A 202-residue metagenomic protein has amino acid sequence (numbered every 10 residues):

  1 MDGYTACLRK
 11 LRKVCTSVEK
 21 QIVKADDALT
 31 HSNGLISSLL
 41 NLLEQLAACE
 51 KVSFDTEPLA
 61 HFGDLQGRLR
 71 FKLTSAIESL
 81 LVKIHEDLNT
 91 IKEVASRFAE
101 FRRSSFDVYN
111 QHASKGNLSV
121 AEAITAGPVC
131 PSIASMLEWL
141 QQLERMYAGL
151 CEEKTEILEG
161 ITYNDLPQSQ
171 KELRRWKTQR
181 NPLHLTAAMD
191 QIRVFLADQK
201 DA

Functional and structural regions predicted by a protein language model:
M1-T74, Q168-A202: Short, low-to-moderate order helix/coil transition modules at the start of elongated helical scaffolds
D2-R12, S37-Q142: Extended, amphipathic alpha-helical coiled-coil scaffold segments used for oligomerization/tethering in eukaryotic
V18-Q21, A25-A28, S32, I84-D87 (+4 more regions): Amphipathic alpha-helical coiled-coil segments
E100-A202: Charged, alpha-helical coiled-coil and adjacent rod-like segments in eukaryotic scaffold subunits that mediate
